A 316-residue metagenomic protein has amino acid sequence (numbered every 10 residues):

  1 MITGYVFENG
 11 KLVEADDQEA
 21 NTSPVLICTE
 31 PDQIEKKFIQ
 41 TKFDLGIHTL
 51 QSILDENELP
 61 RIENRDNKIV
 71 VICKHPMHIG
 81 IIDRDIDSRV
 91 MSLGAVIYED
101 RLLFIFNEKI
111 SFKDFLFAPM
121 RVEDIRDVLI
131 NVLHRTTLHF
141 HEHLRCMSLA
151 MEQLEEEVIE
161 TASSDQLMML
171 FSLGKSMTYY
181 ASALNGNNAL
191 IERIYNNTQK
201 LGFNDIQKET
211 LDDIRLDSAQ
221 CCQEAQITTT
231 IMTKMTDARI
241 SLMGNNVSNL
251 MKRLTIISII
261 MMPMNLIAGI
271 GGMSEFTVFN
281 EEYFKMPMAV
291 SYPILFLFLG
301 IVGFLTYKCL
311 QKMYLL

Functional and structural regions predicted by a protein language model:
M1-N196, F203, D213, D217-Q220 (+2 more regions): Peripheral, non-transmembrane regulatory/ligand-interaction domains of membrane transport proteins
D44, L216-L316: Hydrophobic alpha-helical transmembrane segments and their immediately adjacent juxtamembrane loops
G80-D85, L201-D205, T277-K285: Short helix-coil transition/hinge motifs at the ends and kinks of transmembrane helices, capturing the brief
I194-I206, M232-M243: Long amphipathic alpha-helical coiled-coil segments
